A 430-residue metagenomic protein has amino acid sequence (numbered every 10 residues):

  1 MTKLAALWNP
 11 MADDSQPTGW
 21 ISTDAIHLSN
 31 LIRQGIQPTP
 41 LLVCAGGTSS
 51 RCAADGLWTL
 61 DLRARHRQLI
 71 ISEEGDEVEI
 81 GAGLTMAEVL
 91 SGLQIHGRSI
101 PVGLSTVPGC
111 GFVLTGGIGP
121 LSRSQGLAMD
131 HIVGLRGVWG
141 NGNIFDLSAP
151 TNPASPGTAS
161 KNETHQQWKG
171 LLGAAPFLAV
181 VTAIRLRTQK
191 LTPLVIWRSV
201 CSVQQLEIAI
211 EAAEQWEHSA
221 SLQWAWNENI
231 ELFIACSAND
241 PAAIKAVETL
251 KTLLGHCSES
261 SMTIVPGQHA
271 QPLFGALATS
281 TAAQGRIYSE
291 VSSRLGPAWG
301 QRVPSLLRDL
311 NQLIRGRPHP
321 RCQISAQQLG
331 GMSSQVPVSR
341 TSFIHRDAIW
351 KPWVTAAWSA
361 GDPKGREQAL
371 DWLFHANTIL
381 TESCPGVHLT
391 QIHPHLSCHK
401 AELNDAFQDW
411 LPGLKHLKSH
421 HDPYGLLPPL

Functional and structural regions predicted by a protein language model:
M1-L430: Soluble FAD-dependent oxygen oxidases
